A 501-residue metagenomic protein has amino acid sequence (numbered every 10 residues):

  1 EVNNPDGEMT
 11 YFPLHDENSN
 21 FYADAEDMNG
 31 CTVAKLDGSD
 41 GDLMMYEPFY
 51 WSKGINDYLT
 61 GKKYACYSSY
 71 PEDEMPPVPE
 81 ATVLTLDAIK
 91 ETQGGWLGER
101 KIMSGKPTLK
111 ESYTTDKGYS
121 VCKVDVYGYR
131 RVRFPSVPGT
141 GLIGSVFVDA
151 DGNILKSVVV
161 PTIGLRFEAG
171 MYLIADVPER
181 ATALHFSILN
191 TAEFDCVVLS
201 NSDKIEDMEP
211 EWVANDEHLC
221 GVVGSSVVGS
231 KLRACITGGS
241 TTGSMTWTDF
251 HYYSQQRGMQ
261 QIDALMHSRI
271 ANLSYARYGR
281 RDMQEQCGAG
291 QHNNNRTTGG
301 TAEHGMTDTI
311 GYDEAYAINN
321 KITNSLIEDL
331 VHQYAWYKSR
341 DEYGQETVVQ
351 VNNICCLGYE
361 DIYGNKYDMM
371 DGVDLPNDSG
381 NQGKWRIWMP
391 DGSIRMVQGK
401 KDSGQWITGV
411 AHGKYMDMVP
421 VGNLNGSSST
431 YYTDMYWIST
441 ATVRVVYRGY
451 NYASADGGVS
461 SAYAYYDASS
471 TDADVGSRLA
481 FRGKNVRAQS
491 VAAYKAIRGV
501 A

Functional and structural regions predicted by a protein language model:
E1-P48, S52-D57, M259, V500-A501: GGW-centered surface loops in extracellular recognition modules
D37-D42, S69-T82, E209-I362, A501: Short aromatic-cysteine micro-motif
E47-W51, P138, N190, V222-V227 (+7 more regions): Short, flexible loop/turn elements at secondary-structure junctions
I55-Y58, D371-W385, S490: Cytochrome P450 core scaffold surrounding the K-helix E-X-X-R motif and the conserved "meander" helix-loop region
T85-D116, D125-Y127, S157-V158, R166-P210: Extracellular polysaccharide-targeting segments
G128-G139: A short beta-strand element within beta-rich, extracytoplasmic domains of secreted/secretory-pathway proteins
P138-Y172: Extracellular ligand-binding interfaces
S268, A289-L326, H332-Q333, K338 (+3 more regions): C-terminal, surface-exposed recognition/capping segments
